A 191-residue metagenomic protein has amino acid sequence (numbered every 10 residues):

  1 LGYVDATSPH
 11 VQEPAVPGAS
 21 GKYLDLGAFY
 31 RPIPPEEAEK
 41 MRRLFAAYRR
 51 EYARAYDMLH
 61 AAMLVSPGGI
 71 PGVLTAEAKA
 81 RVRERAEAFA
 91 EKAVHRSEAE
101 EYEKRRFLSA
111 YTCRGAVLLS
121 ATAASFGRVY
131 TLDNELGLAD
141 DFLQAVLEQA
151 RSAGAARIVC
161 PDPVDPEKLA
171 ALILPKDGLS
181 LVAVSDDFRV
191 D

Functional and structural regions predicted by a protein language model:
L1, R114-A150: Glycine-rich phosphate-binding P-loop
L1-E36, K40-M41, E148-D191: Conserved nucleotide-sensing/catalytic segment adjacent to the nucleotide-binding pocket in NTP-handling enzymes
D5, Y30-P34, P71-A78, F107-R114: Alpha-helix initiation/capping motif
A28, A46-Y48, A123: Long, low-complexity, Lys/Arg-enriched
M41-P67: ATP-hydrolysis module of ASCE/P-loop NTPase motor domains, specifically the Walker B Asp-Glu catalytic pair
S66, I70-V73, E77, F142 (+1 more regions): Phosphate/pyrophosphate-binding catalytic cores of soluble transferases and nucleic-acid-acting enzymes
A78-A121: N-terminal pre-Walker A segment at the start of P-loop NTPase domains
